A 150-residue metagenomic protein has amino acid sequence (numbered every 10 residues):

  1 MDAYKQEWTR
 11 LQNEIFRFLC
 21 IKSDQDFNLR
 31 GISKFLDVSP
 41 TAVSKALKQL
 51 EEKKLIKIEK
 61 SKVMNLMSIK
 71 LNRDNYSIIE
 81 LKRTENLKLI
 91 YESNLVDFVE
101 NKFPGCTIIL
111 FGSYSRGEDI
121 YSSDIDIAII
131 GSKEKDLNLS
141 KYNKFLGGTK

Functional and structural regions predicted by a protein language model:
M1-T107, F145: Helical scaffold of the NTase/Pol beta-like nucleotidyltransferase catalytic core
G112, G117-L137: Catalytic metal-binding acidic patch
N138-F145: Short amphipathic alpha-helices in soluble, non-transmembrane regions that often serve as interface/regulatory elements
G147-K150: Conserved catalytic core of two-metal-ion nucleotidyltransferases
